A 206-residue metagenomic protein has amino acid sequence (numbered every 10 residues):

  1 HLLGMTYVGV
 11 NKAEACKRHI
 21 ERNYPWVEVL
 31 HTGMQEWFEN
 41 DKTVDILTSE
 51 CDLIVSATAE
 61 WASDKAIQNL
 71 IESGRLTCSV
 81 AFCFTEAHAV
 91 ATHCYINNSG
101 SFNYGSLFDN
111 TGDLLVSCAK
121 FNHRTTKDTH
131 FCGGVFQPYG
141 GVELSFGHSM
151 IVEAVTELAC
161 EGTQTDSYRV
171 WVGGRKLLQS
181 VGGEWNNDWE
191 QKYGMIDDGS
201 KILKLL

Functional and structural regions predicted by a protein language model:
H1-E28: Glycine-rich phosphate-binding loop and adjoining beta1-alpha1-beta2 segment of Rossmann-like nucleotide-binding folds
N11, E36, T58-A59: Short beta->alpha linker loops
H31-G33, V80: Conserved beta-strand scaffold positions in the cores of enzyme catalytic domains, especially in NTP/NDP-utilizing
G33-N40: A conserved short coil-to-beta-strand element within the FAD-binding core of flavoproteins
N40-S49: Short amphipathic alpha-helix with an adjacent loop that forms part of the alpha/beta core around
S49-L53, A57-L206: Glycine-rich phosphate/adenylate-binding loop
